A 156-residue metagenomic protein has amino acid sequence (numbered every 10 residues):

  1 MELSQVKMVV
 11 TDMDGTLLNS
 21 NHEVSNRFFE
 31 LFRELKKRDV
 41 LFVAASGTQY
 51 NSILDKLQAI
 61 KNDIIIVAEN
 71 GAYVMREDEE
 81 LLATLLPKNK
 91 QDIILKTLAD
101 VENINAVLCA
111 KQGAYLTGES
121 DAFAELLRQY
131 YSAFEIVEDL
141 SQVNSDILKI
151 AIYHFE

Functional and structural regions predicted by a protein language model:
M1-L3, N144: Short, flexible hinge/linker loops that cap or flank conserved catalytic cores
L3-V6, F29: Short, small/polar residue-rich loop motifs at catalytic or cofactor-binding pockets
Q5-H22, S46: Asp-based phosphoryl-transfer active-site loop
M13, E79, D146-I150: Short amphipathic alpha-helical segments
E23-F123: Active-site phosphate-binding/coordination module
N103-E156: Conserved acidic, metal-coordinating active-site core of Asp-based, Mg2+-dependent phosphoryl-transfer enzymes
